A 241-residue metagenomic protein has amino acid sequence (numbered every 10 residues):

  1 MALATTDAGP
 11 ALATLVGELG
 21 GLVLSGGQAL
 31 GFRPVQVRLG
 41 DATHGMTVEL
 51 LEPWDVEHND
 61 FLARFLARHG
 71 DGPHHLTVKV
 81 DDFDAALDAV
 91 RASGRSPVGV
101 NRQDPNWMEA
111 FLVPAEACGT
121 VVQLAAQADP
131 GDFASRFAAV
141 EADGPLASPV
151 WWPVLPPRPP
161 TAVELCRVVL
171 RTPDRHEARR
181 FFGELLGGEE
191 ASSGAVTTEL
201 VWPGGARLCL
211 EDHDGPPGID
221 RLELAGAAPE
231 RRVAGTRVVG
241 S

Functional and structural regions predicted by a protein language model:
M1, G72-H75, C166-R167, I219-R221: Short active-site oxyanion
A2-M46, A86-M108, L112, P160-V163 (+1 more regions): Core segments of cupin and vicinal oxygen chelate
A4, T77-K79, V169-R171, E223-A227: Short hydrophobic/aromatic beta-strand micro-patches that form the beta-sheet surface supporting nucleotide- or nucleic
G27-L30, D60-F65, F133-S135, S193-G194 (+1 more regions): Short, tandemly repeated low-complexity microdomains enriched for cysteine and small residues
R38, L87-E164, S192, E199-S241: Vicinal oxygen chelate
V48-V78: A broadly used, surface-exposed interaction patch
G70-S93: A gly/proline- and charged-residue-enriched helix-loop-helix capping module
F83, R175-H176, A227-A228: Short proline/glycine-enriched turn/loop motifs at strand-loop junctions of beta-rich domains
